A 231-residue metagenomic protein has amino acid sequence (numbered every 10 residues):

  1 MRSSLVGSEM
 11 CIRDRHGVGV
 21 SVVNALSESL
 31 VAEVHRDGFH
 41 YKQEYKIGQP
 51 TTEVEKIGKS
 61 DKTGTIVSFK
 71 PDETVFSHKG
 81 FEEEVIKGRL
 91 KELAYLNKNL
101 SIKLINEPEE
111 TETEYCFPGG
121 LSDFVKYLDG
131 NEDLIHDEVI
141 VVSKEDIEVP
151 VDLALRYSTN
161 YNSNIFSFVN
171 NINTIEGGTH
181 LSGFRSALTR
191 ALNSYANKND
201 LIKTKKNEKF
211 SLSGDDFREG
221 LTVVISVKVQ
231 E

Functional and structural regions predicted by a protein language model:
M1-I12: Single conserved hydrophobic/aromatic residue that forms the stacking wall/gate of nucleotide- or nucleobase-binding
R15-Q49: Conserved glycine-/histidine-rich ATP-lid loop and adjacent helix of the Bergerat-fold HATPase_c
V18, L26-L30, T63-T65, N97-L100 (+1 more regions): Short glycine-/polar-rich loops that comprise or flank the Walker A/P-loop and associated switch/sensor motifs
V23, L30, V67, L90 (+1 more regions): Conserved RecA-like P-loop NTPase ATPase core
A32, F39-Q43, P50-T52, F76-H78 (+3 more regions): Switch/connector loops and helix/strand junctions flanking conserved nucleotide-binding motifs in nucleotide-processing
H35, K46, K70-T74, R156-N160 (+1 more regions): Solvent-exposed residues in well-ordered beta-strands and their adjoining turns, especially edge/terminal strands
T51-K103, E109-T111: Flexible, glycine-/charge-rich segments associated with ATP-binding catalytic modules
E84, K91-L93, N99, K103-E231: GHKL/Histidine-kinase-like ATPase module
